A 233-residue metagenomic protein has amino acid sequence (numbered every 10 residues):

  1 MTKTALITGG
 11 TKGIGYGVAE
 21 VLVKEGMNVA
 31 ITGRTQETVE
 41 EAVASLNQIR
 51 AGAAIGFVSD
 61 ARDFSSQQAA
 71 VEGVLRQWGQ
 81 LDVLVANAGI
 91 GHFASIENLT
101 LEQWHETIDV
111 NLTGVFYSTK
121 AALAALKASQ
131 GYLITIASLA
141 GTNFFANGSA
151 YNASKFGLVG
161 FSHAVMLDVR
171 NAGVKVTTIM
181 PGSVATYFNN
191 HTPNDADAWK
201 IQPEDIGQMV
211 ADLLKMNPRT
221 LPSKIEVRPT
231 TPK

Functional and structural regions predicted by a protein language model:
T11-G13, T35: Conserved glycine-rich cofactor-binding loop
E25-A42: Conserved glycine-rich Rossmann-like NAD(P)H-binding loop of the short-chain dehydrogenase/reductase
V58-A70, L101: The beta1-alpha1 cofactor-binding region of Rossmann-like NAD(H)/NADP(H)-dependent oxidoreductases
S95-I96, Q103-H105: Substrate-binding pocket helix/loop in short-chain dehydrogenase/reductase
T119, S154: Active-site helix of classical SDR
S138: Residue(s) in the substrate-gating loop at a strand-loop-helix junction that position the organic substrate next
V174, T178-I179, T186, D195-K233: C-terminal helical subdomain
